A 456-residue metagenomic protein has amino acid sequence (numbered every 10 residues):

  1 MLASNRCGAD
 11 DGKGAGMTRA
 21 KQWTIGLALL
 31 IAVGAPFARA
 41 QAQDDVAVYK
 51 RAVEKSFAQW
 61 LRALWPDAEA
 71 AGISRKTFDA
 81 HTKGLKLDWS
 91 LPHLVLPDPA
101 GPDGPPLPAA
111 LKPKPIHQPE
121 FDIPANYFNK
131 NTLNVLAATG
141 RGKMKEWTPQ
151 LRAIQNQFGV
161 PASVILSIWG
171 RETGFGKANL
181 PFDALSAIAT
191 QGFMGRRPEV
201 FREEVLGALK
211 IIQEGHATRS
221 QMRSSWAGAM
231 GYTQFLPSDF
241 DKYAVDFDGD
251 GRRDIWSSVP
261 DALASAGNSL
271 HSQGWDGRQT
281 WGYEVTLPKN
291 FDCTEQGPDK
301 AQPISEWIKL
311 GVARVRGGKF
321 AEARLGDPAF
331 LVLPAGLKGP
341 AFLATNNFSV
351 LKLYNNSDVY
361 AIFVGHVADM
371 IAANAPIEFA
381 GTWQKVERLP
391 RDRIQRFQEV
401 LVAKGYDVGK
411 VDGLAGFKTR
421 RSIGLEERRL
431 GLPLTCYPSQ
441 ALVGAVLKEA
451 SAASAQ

Functional and structural regions predicted by a protein language model:
K13, M194, G207-I211, P298-Q456: Cell-envelope/ECM-targeting effectors and their regulatory/trafficking segments
G16-G26: Bacterial N-terminal signal peptides that target proteins for export
G26-G34: Bacterial N-terminal signal peptides
Q41-Q155: An acidic, Gly/Ser/Thr/Pro-rich helix-cap/linker signature
F78-P106, W169-T173, D183-S186, E284-K289 (+2 more regions): Acidic helix-start/capping segments at beta-turn-to-alpha-helix junctions
L87-L94, T173-F182, M194-P198, E214-S220 (+5 more regions): Secretory-pathway/luminal and periplasmic proteins that interact with or process carbohydrate-rich
P108-H271, W281-Y283: Acidic/His-rich structured neighborhood in mature extracellular/periplasmic domains
R219, R223-L353, F379-G381: Flexible, glycine-rich surface segments
